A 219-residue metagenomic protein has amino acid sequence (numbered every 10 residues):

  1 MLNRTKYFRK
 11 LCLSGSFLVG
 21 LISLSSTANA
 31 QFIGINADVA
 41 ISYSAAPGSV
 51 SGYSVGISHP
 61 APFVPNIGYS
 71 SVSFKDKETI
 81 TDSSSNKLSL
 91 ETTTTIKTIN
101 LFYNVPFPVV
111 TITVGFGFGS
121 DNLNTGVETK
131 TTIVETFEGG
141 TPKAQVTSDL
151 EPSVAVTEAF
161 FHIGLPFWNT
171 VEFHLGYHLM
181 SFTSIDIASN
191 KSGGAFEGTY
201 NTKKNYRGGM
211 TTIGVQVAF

Functional and structural regions predicted by a protein language model:
M1-F32, F219: Cleavable N-terminal export/targeting peptides
L2, L13-G15, I22-S25, I57 (+4 more regions): Intrinsically disordered, low-complexity segments enriched in Ser/Pro/Gly/Ala and basic residues
K6, A28, T94, I99 (+2 more regions): N-terminal compositionally biased, intrinsically disordered segments and leader/signal-like regions
S26-S84, Q216-A218: Short glycine/proline- and aromatic-enriched beta-strand/turn motifs that initiate or cap beta-hairpins
F32-I33, A61-I67, V109-V114, N169-L175: Repeated loop/turn-to-beta-strand initiation elements of outer-membrane beta-barrel proteins
V39-A46, Y69-T98, S120-F160, L179-T212: Extracellular/periplasm-exposed beta-strand and loop segments of Gram-negative cell-envelope proteins, dominated by
V50-G52, P60-V64, T94-T98, T111-T113 (+1 more regions): Short connector loops at helix/strand junctions that flank enzyme active sites, especially segments positioning acidic
Y53-A61, I99-V105, F116-F118, A159-F167 (+2 more regions): Residues on the lipid-exposed face of transmembrane beta-strands in outer-membrane beta-barrel proteins
